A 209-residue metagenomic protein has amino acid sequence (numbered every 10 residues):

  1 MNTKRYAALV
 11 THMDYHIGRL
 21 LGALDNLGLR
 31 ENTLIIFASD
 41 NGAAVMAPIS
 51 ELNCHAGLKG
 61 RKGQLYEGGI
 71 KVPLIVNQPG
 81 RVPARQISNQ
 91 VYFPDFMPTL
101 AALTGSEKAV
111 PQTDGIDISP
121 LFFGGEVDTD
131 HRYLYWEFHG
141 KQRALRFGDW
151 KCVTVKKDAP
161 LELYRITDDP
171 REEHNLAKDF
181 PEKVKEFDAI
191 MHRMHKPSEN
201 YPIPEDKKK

Functional and structural regions predicted by a protein language model:
M1-H12: The substrate-binding groove and active-site-proximal loops of carbohydrate-active enzymes, especially glycoside
V10, I17, L34-S39, L74-I75 (+2 more regions): Beta-strand elements within well-structured catalytic alpha/beta cores of enzymes that handle phosphate/sulfate esters
T11, Y15-G18, G22, A56 (+7 more regions): Solvent-exposed, polar/charged alpha-helical surfaces in well-ordered, non-transmembrane soluble domains, broadly
T11-I49: Metal-dependent active-site segment of extracytoplasmic phospho-/sulfohydrolases and closely related
A43-L65, V82, N89, P94-I166 (+1 more regions): C-terminal cap/loop subdomain of S1 sulfatases and analogous C-terminal strand-loop tails that border
I75-V82: The feature captures the short pre-catalytic strand/loop hairpin that immediately precedes and shapes the active-site
D169: Intrinsically disordered, low-complexity polar regions and short flexible loop motifs
